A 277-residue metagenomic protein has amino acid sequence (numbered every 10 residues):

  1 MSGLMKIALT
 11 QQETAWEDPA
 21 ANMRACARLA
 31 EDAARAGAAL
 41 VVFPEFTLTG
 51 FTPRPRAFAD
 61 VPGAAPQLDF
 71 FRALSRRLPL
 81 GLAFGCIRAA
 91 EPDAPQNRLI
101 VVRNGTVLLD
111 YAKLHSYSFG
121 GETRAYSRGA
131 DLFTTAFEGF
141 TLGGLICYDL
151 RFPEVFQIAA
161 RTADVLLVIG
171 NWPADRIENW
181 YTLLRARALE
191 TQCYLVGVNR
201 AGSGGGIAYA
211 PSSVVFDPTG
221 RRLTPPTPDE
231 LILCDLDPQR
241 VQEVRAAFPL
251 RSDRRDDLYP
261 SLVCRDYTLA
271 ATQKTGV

Functional and structural regions predicted by a protein language model:
S2-L9: Extreme N-terminal starter segment of soluble prokaryotic enzymes
Q11-W16: Short polar catalytic/cofactor-binding loops
P19-A20, A27-V107, P173-C193: Cys-nucleophile CN-hydrolase/nitrilase-fold catalytic domain and related Cys-dependent amidase chemistry that acts on
A39-L40, L142, V165: Structural motif
T49, R56, I100, Y111-Y117 (+2 more regions): Short beta->alpha transition motifs characteristic of CBS
A64-A83, R151-L233: CN hydrolase (nitrilase-like) catalytic-core segments centered on the catalytic cysteine and neighboring Lys/Glu
A89-R161, D175-T182, E243-L250: Active-site catalytic loop in hydrolytic enzyme cores
T134, R200-V277: C-terminal beta-strand edge segments of enzyme domains
